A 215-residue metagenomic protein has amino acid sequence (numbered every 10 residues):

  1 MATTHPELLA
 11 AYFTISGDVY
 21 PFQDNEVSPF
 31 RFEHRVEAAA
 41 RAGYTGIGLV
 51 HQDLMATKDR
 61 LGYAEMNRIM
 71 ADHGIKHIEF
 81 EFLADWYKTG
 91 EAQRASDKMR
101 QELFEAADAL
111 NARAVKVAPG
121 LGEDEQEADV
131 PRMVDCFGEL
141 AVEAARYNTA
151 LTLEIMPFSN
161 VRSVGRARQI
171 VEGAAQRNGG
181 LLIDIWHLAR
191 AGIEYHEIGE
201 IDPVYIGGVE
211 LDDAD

Functional and structural regions predicted by a protein language model:
M1-A109, A145, Q176-G180, P203 (+1 more regions): N-terminal pre-domain/capping segments
H5-E7, F22, G46-I47, E139-D215: Acidic/histidine-rich catalytic cores of soluble enzymes
T14-S16, H51-D53, L83-W86, P119-E123 (+3 more regions): Active-site-proximal loop/turn and secondary-structure-junction residues that shape catalytic pockets, frequently
F32-A39, Y63-N67, R100-F104, V134-A141 (+3 more regions): Generic structural signal for well-ordered alpha-helices, preferentially at hydrophobic/aromatic core positions
R60, G90-R94, E127, P157-R162: Conserved glycine-rich "GG(E/T)P / GGGxP" loop and the immediately following alpha-helix in the radical SAM core
G62-Y63, Q93-R94, P119, V130-P131 (+3 more regions): Short amphipathic alpha-helical patches
A107-E127, Y147-P157: Active-site groove signature of glycoside hydrolases
E123-F137: Active-site cleft segment of glycoside hydrolase catalytic domains centered on the general acid/base Glu
